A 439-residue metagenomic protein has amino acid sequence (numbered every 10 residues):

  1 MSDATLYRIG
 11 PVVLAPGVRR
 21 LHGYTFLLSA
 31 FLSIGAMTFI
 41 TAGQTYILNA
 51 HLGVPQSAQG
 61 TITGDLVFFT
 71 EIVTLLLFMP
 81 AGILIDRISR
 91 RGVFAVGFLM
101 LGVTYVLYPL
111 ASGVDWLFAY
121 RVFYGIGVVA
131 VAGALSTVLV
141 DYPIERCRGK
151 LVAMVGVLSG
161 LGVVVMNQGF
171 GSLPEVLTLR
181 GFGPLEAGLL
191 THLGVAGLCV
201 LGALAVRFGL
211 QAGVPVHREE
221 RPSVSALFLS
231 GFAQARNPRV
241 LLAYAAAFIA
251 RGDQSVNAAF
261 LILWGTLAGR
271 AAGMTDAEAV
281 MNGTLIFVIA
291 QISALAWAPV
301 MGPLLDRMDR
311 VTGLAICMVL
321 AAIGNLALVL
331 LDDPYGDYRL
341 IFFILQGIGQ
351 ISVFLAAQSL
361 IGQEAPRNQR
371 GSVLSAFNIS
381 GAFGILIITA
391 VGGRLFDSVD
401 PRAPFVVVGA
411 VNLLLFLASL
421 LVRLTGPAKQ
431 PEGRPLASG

Functional and structural regions predicted by a protein language model:
S2-G23, A212-A245, L436-G439: Juxtamembrane intracellular "pre-TM" segments in multi-pass secondary transporters
N49, L84-I85, S172-T178, L304-L305 (+1 more regions): Interfacial helix-cap and linker-helix signal at transmembrane-aqueous boundaries of multi-pass secondary transporters
G64-G82, V288-V300: Central cavity-lining transmembrane alpha-helices of secondary-active solute carriers, predominantly the Major
L76-S112, L305-M308: Conserved MFS/SLC helix-loop-helix module at the cytosolic interface between two early adjacent transmembrane helices
L99-S112, V319-D333: C-terminal ends and interior cores of transmembrane alpha-helices in multi-pass membrane transporters/permeases
A130-I144, S352-A365: Intracellular juxtamembrane helix-capping segments at the cytosolic ends of symmetry-related transmembrane helices
V152-E175, N378-I388: Glycine-rich segments within core transmembrane alpha-helices of 12-TM secondary carriers
A196-V216, A418-R423: C-terminal membrane-cytosol helix-exit motif in multi-pass small-molecule transporters
